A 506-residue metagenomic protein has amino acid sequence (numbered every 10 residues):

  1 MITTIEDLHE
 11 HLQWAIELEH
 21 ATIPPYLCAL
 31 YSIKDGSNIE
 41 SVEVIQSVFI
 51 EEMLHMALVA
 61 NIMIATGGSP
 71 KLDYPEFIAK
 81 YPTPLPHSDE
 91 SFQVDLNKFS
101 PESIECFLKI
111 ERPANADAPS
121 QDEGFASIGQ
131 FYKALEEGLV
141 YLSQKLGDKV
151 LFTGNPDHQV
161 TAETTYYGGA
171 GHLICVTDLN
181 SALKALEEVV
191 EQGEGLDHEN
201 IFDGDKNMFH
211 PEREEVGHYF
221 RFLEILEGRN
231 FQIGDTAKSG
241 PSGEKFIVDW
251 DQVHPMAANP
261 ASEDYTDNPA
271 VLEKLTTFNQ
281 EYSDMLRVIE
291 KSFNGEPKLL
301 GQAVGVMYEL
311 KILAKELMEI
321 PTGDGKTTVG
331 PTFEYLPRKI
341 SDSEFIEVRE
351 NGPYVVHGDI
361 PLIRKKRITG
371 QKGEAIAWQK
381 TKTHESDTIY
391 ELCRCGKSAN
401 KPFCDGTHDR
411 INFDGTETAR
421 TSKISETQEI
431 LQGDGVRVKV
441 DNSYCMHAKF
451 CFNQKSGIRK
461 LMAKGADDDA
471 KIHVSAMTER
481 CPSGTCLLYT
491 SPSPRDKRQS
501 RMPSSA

Functional and structural regions predicted by a protein language model:
M1-P337: Non-heme di-metal
Q13, S341-F345, I389-C393, V438-S443 (+1 more regions): Short, recurring structural edge motifs at helix starts
E43-V44, K372-D387: A cross-kingdom feature marking solvent-exposed beta-strand/loop segments within repeated, beta-rich binding/scaffold
K339-I360: Short helix-coil boundary/hinge micro-motifs
L392-P402, K439-K455, D468-G484: Cysteine-centered iron-sulfur cluster-binding motifs in ferredoxin-type domains/subunits of redox enzymes
H408-G415, K460, L488: Iron-sulfur (Fe-S) cluster-binding segments and ferredoxin-like electron-carrier domains, especially [2Fe-2S]
T416-V436, N453, G457-E479: Ferredoxin-type iron-sulfur electron-transfer modules in oxidoreductases and energy-metabolism complexes
Y489-D496: Conserved small/polar residues in nucleotide/adenosyl-binding loops
